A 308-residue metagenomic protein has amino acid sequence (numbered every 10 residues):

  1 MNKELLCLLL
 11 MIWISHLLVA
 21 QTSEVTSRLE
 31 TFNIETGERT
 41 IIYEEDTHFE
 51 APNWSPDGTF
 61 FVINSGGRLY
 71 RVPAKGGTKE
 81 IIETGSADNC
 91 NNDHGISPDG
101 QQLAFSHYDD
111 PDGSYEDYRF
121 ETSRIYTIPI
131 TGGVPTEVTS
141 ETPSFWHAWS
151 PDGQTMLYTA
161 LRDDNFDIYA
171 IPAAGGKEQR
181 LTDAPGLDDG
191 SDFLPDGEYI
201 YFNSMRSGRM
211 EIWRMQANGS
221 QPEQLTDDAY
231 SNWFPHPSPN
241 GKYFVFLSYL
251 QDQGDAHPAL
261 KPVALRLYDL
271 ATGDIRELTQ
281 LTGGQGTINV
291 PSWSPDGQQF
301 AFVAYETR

Functional and structural regions predicted by a protein language model:
M1-E4: Positively charged n-region of N-terminal signal peptides that target proteins for export
C7-H16: Bacterial N-terminal signal peptides
Q21-T26, Y43-F49, F61-Y70, T84-N91 (+10 more regions): A flexible loop/linker signature enriched in serine peptidases of the S9 family
I34-G37, P73-G77, P129-G133, P172-G176 (+2 more regions): Short loop/turn segments that connect beta-strands within beta-propeller blades
E38-Y43, T78-T84, V134-T139, K177-T182 (+2 more regions): A short beta-strand motif characteristic of beta-propeller blades
P56-D57, P98-D99, P151-D152, P195-D196 (+2 more regions): Residue-level detector of Asp-centered blade-edge/turn motifs that repeat once per structural unit in beta-propeller
F60-F61, L103, G153-M156, G197-I200 (+2 more regions): Hydrophobic beta-strand positions that form the internal "hydrophobic ladder" of WD40/Gbeta-like beta-propeller blades
